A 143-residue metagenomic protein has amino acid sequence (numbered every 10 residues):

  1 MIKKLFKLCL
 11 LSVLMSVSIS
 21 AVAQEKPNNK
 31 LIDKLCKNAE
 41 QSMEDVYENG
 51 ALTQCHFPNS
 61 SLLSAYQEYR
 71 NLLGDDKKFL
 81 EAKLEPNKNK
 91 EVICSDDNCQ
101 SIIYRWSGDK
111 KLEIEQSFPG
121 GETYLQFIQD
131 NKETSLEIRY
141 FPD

Functional and structural regions predicted by a protein language model:
M1-C9: Bacterial N-terminal signal peptides that target proteins for export
S18-S20: N-terminal signal peptide c-region/cleavage motif recognized by signal peptidases
E25-W106: Surface-exposed acidic loop/strand-edge motifs in secreted or periplasmic proteins that form small linear binding
W106-E115: Short, hydrophobic/aromatic-rich segments at coil-to-beta transitions
I114-E133, I138-R139: Short, exposed beta-strand-loop hairpins at the edges of beta-sheets in extracellular/periplasmic proteins
P142-D143: Short, solvent-exposed mixed-charge patches
